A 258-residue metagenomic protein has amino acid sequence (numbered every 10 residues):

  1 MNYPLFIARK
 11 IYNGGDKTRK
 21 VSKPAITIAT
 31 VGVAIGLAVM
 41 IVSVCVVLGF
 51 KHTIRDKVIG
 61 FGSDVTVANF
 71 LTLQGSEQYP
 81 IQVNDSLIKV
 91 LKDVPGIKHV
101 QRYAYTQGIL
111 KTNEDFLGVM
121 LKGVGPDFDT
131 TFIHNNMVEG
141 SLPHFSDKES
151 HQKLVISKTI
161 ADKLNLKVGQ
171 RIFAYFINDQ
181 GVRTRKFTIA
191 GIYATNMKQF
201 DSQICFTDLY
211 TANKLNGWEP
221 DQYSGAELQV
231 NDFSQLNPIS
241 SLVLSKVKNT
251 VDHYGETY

Functional and structural regions predicted by a protein language model:
M1-L37: N-terminal Sec/SRP start-transfer signal
N2-Y3, V230, S240-Y258: A cross-kingdom feature of multi-pass membrane systems that activates on extracytoplasmic/periplasmic
G36-V47: Alpha-helical transmembrane segments
F50-T53, L87, P238-I239: Hydrophobic side chains in well-ordered alpha-helices
K51-N84: Membrane-interface junction motifs in transport/secretion proteins
V58, V90-V94, V243, V247: Hydrophobic C-terminal alpha-helix "anchor/cap" residues
V65, I160-A161, D221-K246: A short beta-strand structural signal in non-transmembrane regions
D85-D221: A structural signal for hydrophobic secondary-structure junctions, strongest on transmembrane helix-loop-helix units
